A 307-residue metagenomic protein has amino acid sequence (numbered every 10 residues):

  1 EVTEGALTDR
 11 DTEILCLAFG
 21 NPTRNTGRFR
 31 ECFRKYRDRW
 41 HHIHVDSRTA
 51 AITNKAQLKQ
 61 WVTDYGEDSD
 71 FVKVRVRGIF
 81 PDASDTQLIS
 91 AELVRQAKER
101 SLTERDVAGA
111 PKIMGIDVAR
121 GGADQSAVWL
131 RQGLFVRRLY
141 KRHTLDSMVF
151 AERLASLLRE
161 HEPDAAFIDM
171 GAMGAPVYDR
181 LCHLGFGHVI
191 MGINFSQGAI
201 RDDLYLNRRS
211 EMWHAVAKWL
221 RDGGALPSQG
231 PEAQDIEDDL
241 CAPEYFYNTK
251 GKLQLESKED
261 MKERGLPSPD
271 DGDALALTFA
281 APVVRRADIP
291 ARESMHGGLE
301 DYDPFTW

Functional and structural regions predicted by a protein language model:
E1-D85, E104-W307: Short, flexible loop motifs at catalytic/binding sites
A91-A97: N-terminal accessory regions of nucleic-acid-interacting proteins
